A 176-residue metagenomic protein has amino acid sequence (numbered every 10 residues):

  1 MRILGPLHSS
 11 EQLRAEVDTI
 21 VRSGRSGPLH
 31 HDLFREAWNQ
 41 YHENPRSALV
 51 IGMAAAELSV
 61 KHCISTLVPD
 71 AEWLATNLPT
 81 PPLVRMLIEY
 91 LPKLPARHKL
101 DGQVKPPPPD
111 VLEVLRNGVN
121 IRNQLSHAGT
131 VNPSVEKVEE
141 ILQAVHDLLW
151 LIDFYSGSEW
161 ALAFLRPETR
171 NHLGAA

Functional and structural regions predicted by a protein language model:
M1-K105, P109: Helix-loop junctions and short alpha-helical segments
G102-G174: Charge-enriched, short contiguous segments at helix-coil
